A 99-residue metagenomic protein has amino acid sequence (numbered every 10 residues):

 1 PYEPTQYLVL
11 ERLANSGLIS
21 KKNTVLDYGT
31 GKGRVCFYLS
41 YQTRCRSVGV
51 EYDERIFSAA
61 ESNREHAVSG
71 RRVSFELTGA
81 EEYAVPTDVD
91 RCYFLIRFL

Functional and structural regions predicted by a protein language model:
P1-S20: S-adenosyl-L-methionine
K22-G31: Conserved class I S-adenosyl-L-methionine
G33-F37: Glycine-rich SAM-binding Motif I of class I
S40-Y41: Gly/Ala-rich phosphate-binding loop of Rossmann-like dinucleotide-binding domains, activating on the conserved
R46-E51: Conserved SAM-binding motif I beta-strand of class I
A59-P86: S-adenosyl-L-methionine
D90-L99: A short SAM/SAH-binding and catalytic strip from SAM-dependent methyltransferases
